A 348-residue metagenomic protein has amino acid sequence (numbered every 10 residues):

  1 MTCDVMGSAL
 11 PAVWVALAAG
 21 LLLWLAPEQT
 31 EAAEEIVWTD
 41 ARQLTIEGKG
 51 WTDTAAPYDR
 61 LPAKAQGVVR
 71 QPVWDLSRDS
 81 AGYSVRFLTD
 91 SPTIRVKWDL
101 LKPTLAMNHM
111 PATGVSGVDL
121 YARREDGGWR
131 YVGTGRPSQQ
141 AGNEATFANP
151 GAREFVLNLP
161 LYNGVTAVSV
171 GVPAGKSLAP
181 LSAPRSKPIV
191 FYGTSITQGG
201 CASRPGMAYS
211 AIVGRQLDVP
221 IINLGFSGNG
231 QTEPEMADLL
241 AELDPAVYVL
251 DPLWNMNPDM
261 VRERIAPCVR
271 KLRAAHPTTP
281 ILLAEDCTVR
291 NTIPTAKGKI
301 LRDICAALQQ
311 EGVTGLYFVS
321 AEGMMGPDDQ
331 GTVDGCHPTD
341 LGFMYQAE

Functional and structural regions predicted by a protein language model:
T2-M6, W14-P188: N-terminal secretory targeting modules
S186-S210: Catalytic nucleophile-elbow at a beta strand-turn-alpha helix junction centered on a G-D-S/GDSL motif, marking
Y192-T194, L224-S227, L250-N255, A284-C287 (+1 more regions): Active-site-proximal beta-strand/loop segments in catalytic clefts of secreted hydrolases
Y209, R264-C268, K297-I304: A general structural detector for well-ordered alpha-helical segments in enzyme core domains, enriched
S210-N223: Short helix-loop-beta junction
V213, G230-A275, D286-R290: Oxyanion-hole/transition-state-stabilizing segment in secreted/luminal serine hydrolases and related acyltransferases
H276-I281: A short helix->loop->beta-strand "cap" motif at the edges of active sites that frequently abuts
C287-E348: Catalytic His-Asp segment of secreted/periplasmic serine-dependent ester chemistry enzymes
